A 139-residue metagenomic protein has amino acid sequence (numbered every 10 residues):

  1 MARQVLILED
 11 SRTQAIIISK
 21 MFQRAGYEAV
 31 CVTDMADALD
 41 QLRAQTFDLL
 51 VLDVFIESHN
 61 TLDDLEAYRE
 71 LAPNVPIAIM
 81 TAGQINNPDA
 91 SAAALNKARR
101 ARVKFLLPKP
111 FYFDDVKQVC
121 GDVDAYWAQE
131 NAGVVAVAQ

Functional and structural regions predicted by a protein language model:
E9: Conserved acidic carboxylate
R12-V30, M35, A101: Two-component/phosphorelay signaling modules centered on CheY-like receiver
C31-L49, A67: Acidic, metal-coordinating helix/loop segments flanking the phosphotransfer/catalytic sites of two-component signaling
L52-L71, P88-A92: Conserved phosphotransfer microenvironments
D63, Q84-F105: Alpha4 helix (beta4-alpha4-beta5 surface) of REC/receiver domains from two-component response regulators
M80-A82: Hydrophobic/aromatic residues positioned on beta-strands within the core alpha/beta folds
P108-G121: C-terminal output helix
Q118-Q139: The C-terminal output helix
